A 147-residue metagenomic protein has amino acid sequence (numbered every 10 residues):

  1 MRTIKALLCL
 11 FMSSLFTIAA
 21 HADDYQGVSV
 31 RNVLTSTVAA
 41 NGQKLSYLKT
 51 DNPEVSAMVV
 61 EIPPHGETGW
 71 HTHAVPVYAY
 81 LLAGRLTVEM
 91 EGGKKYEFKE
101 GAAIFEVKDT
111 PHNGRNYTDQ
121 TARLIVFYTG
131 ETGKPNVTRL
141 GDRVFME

Functional and structural regions predicted by a protein language model:
M1-L8: Bacterial N-terminal signal peptides that target proteins for export
L8, S14, I18-S56, L140-E147: A short, N-terminal "cap"/entry segment at the start of jelly-roll beta-barrel domains of the cupin/DSBH fold
T50-E54, H65-Y78: A short beta-loop-beta micro-motif enriched in histidine and acidic residues
N52-A57, G93, V107-D109, D119-A122: Extracytoplasmic
I62, G92-D109: Short acidic-glycine-tyrosine-enriched beta hairpin
E67-G69, T87, I104, K108-R115: Histidine-centered metal-chelating micro-motifs
H73-G92, A102: Glycine- and acidic-residue-biased ligand/ion/polar-headgroup-sensing regions
D109-P135: Ligand-binding loop in jelly-roll beta-barrel domains
